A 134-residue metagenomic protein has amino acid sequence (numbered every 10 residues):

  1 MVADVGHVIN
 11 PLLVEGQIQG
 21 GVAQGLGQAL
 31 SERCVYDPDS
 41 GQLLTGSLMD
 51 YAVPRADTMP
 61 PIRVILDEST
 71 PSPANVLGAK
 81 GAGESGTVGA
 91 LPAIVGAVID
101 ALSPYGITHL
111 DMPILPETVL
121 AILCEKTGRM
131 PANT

Functional and structural regions predicted by a protein language model:
M1-T134: Cofactor-binding beta-sheet edge motifs in enzyme active sites
